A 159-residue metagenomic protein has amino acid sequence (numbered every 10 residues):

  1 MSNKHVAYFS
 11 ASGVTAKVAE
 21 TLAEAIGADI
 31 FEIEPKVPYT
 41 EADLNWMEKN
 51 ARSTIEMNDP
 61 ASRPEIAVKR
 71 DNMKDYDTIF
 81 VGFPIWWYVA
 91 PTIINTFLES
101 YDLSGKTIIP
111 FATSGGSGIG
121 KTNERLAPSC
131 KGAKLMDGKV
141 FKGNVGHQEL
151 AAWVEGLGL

Functional and structural regions predicted by a protein language model:
M1-T78, Y88-A90, N95-E99, Q148-L159: N-terminal beta1-alpha1-beta2 submodule of the flavodoxin-like/Rossmannoid cofactor-binding fold
M73-K74, E99-G105, S129-C130: Short, conserved loop/helix-junction motifs that constitute active-site signature segments in enzyme catalytic cores
F83-P84: Glycine-rich, N-terminal phosphate-binding loop of Rossmann-like dinucleotide-binding domains
W87-Y88, G116: Acidic catalytic loop of the alpha/beta-hydrolase fold
I109-G146: Short, glycine-/small-residue-rich phosphate/pyrophosphate-handling segment
